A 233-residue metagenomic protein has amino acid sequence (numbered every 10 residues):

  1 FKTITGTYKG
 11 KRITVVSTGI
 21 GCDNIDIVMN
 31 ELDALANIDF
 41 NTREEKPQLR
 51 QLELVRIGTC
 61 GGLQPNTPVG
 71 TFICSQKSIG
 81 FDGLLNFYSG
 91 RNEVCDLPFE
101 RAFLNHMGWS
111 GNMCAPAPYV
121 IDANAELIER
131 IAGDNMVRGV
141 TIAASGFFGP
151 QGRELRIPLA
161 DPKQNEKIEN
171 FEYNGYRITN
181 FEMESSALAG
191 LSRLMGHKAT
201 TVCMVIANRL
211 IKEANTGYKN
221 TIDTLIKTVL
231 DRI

Functional and structural regions predicted by a protein language model:
F1-Y119: Metabolite-binding pocket within alpha/beta catalytic cores that recognizes anionic/polar moieties
T42-Q51, N135-V140, V202: Flexible, glycine/charged-enriched surface loops at secondary-structure junctions
L52-R56, N180, T201: Short glycine-aspartate micro-motif
G61, S78, I142-G149, A187 (+1 more regions): Glycine-rich beta-alpha junction loops
P98-Y173: Active-site rim beta-loop-alpha module in soluble metabolic enzymes
F181-V202: Short glycine-rich, acidic/polar surface loops and turns
N208-I233: His/Asp/Glu-rich mid-to-C-terminal helical/loop segments that flank catalytic regions of hydrolases
